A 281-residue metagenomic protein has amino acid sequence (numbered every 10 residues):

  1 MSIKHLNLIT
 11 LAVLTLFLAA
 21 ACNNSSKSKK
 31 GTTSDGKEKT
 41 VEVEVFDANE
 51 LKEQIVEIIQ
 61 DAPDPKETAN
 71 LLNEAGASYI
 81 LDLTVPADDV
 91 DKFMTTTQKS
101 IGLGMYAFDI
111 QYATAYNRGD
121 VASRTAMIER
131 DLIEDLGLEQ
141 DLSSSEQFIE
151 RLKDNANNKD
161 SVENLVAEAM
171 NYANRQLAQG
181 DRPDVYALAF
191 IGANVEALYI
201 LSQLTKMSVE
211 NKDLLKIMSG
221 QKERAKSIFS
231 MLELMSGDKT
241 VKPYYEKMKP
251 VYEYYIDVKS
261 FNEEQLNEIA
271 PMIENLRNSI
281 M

Functional and structural regions predicted by a protein language model:
M1-T10: Bacterial N-terminal signal peptides that target proteins for export
L18-A21: C-terminal motif of bacterial Sec signal peptides marking the signal peptidase cleavage site
N23-S26: Bacterial signal peptide processing site
G31-F148: N-terminal Sec/ER secretory leader and immediately downstream segment of secreted/extracellular precursors
K99, T125, V162-L165, A187-I191 (+4 more regions): Amphipathic alpha-helix face/heptad-repeat signature
I110-N117, L136, Q140, Q176-G180 (+3 more regions): Secondary-structure edge/capping motif, primarily at the C-terminal ends of alpha-helices and the immediately following
D154-M235: Extended amphipathic alpha-helical interaction segments
F229-M281: A cross-kingdom marker for long, charged
